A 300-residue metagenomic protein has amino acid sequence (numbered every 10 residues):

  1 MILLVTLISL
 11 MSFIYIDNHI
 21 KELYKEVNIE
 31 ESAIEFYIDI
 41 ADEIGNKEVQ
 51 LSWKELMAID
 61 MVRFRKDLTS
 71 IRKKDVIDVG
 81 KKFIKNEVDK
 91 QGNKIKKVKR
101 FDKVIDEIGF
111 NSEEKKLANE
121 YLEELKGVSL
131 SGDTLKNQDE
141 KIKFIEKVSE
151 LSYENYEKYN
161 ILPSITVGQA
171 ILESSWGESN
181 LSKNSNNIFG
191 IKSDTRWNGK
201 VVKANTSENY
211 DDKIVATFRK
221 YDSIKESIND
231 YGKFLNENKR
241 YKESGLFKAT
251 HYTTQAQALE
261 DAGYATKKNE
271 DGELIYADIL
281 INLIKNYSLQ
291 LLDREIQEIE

Functional and structural regions predicted by a protein language model:
M1-V167, I171-L172, W176-E300: Catalytic cores of secreted/periplasmic lytic hydrolases that degrade extracellular macromolecules
